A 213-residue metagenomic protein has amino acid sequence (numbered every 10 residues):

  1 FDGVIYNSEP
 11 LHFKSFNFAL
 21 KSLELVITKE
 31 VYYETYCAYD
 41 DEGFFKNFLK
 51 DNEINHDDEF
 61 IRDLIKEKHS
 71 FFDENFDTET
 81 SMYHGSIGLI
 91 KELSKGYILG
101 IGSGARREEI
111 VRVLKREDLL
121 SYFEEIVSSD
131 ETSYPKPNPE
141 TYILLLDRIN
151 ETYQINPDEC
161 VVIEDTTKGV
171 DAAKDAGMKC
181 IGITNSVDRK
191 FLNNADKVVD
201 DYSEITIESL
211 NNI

Functional and structural regions predicted by a protein language model:
F1-I87, K95: N-terminal helical cap/lid subdomain that shapes the substrate entry/recognition surface in HAD-like hydrolases
V4, S103-A105, T184: Conserved phosphate-coupling serine/threonine residues in phosphotransfer and NTP-handling enzymes
I5, L99-G102, Y134, V162-I163: Conserved SAM-binding loop
L11, D40, S81-G85, A105 (+3 more regions): Short beta->alpha linker loops
V26, I98-L99, K179: Residue-level detector of anion-binding/catalytic polar loops
S86-L114, A173: Substrate-recognition element of Asp-dependent hydrolases with the DxDx(T/V) motif
R107, R112-I213: Asp-based, Mg2+/Mn2+-dependent phosphohydrolase catalytic module
